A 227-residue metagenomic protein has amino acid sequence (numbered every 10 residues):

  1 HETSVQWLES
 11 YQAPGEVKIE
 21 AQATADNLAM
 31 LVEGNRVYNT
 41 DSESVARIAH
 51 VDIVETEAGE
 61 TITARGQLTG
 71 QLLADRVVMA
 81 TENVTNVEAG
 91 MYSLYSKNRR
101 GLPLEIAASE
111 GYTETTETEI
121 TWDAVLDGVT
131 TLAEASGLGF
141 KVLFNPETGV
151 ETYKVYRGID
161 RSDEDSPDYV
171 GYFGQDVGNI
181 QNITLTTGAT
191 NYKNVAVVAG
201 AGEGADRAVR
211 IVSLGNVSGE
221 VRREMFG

Functional and structural regions predicted by a protein language model:
H1-A29, Q67-Q71, V221-G227: Juxtamembrane "anchor/assembly" segments of surface/extracellular structural proteins
W7-G15, V51-I62, L143-G149: Short, ordered beta-strand-loop transition motifs
I19, L132, V198: Terminal peptide-recognition signature
Q22, V51, Q67-T69, Y156-G158 (+2 more regions): Structured loops at beta-to-helix junctions and adjacent beta-edge loops in soluble globular domains
N27-Y38: Short coil-to-beta transition motif at edge beta-strands of beta-rich domains
V37-G66, K141, G178: Short beta-strand and beta-hairpin "edge-sheet" elements
T61, R65-A189: Charged- and aromatic-enriched interaction segments used to assemble and dock large macromolecular complexes
R161-G227: Acidic, small/polar-enriched beta strand-loop surface segments
